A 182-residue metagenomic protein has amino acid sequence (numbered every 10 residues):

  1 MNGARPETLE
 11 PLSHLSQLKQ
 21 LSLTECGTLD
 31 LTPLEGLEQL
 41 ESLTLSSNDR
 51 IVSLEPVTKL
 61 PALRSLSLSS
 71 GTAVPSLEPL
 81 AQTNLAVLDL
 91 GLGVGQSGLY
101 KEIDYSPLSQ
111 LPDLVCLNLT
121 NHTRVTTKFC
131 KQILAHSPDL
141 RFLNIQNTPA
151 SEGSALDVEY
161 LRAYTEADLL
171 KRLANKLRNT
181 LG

Functional and structural regions predicted by a protein language model:
M1-P107, D113-G182: Concave beta-strand-loop units of leucine-rich repeat
